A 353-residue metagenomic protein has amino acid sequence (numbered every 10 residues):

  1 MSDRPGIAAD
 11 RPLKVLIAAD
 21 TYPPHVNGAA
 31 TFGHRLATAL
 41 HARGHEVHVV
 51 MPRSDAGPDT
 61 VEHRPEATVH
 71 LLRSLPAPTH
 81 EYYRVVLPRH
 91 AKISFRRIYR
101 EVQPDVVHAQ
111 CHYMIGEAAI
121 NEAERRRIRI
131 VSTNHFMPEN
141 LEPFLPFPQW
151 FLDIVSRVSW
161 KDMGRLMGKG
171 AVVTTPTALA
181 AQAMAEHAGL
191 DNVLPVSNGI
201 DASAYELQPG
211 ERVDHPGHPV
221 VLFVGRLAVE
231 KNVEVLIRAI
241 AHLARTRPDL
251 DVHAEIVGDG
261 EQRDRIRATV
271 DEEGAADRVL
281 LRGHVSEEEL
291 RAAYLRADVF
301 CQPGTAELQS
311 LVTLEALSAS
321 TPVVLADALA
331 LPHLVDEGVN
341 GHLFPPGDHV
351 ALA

Functional and structural regions predicted by a protein language model:
M1-R73: N-terminal subdomain of nucleotide-sugar transferases
R53, L179, G199: Carbohydrate-associated surface elements
Y99, M167, H284-V285, A292-A297: Short alpha-helical donor nucleotide-sugar binding micro-motif in glycosyltransferases
T174, V213-I240, E255: Conserved donor-binding/catalytic core segment of Leloir-type glycosyltransferases
R265-V285: Nucleotide-activated donor-binding/catalytic signature segment of Leloir-type glycosyltransferases, i.e., the conserved
T305: Aromatic "clamp/platform" in nucleotide-sugar-dependent glycosyltransferases that forms part of the donor/acceptor
P322-L325, H342: Short hydrophobic beta-strand element within catalytic cores of glycosyltransferases and related nucleotide-activated
E337-G338, H342-H349: Conserved acidic donor-binding segment of nucleotide-sugar-dependent glycosyltransferases
